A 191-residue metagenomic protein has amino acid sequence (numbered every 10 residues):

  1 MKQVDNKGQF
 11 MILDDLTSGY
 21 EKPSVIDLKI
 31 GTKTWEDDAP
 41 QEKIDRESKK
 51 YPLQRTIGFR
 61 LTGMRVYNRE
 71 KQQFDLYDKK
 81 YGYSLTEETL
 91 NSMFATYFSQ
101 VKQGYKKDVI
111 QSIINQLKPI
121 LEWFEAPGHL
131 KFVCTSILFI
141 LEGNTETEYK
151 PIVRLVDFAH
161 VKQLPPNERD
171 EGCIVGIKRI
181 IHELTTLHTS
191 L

Functional and structural regions predicted by a protein language model:
M1-L191: Polybasic, positively charged surfaces/segments
